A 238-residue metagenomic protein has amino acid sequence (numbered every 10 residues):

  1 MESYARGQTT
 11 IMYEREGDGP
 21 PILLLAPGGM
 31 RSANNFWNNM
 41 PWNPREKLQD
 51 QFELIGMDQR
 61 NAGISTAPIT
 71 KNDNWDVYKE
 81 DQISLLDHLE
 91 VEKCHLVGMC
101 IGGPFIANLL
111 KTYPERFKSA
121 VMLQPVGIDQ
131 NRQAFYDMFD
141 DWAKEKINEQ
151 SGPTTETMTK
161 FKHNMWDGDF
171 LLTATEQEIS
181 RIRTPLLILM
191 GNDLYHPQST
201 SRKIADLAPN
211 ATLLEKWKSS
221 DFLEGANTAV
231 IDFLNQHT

Functional and structural regions predicted by a protein language model:
G7-T66: Conserved HGGG/HGGXW glycine-rich cap/lid loop of the alpha/beta-hydrolase fold
V77-C94: Conserved acidic catalytic loop of the alpha/beta-hydrolase fold
C94, G98-C100: Conserved alpha/beta-hydrolase "nucleophile elbow" surrounding the catalytic nucleophile
P104-T112, F117-E145: Flexible "cap/lid" loop of the alpha/beta hydrolase fold
Q150-T175, N192-D193: Hydrophobic, aromatic-rich cap/lid helix
I182, I188-M190: Short beta-strand/loop motif that positions the catalytic acidic residue of the alpha/beta-hydrolase fold
L194-T200: Conserved alpha/beta-hydrolase "acid-adjacent" motif
A211-T238: Catalytic active-site module of serine/aspartate enzymes centered on a nucleophile-bearing elbow/loop
